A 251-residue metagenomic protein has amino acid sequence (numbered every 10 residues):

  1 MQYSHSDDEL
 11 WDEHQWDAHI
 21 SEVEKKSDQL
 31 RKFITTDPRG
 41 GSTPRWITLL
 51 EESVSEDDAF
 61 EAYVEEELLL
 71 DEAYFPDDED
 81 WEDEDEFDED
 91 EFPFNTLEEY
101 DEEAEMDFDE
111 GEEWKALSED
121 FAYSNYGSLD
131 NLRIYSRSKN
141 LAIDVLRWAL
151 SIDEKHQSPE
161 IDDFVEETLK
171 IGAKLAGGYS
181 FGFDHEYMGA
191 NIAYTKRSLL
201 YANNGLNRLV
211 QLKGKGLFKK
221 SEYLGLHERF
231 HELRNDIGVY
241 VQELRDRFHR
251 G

Functional and structural regions predicted by a protein language model:
M1-G251: Amphipathic alpha-helical assembly/interaction segments
